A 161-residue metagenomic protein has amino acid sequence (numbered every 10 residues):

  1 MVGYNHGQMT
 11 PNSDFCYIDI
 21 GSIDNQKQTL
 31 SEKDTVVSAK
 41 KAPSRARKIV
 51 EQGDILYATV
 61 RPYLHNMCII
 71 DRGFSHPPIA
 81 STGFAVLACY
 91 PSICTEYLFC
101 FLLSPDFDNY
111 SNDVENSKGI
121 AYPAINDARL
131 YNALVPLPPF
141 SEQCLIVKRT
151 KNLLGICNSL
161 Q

Functional and structural regions predicted by a protein language model:
M1-N12, R149, L153: Conserved aromatic/hydrophobic "specificity hotspots" at molecular recognition or selectivity sites
M1-Q8, I18-Q52: Sequence-specific dsDNA recognition surfaces
G3-Y4, I69, D113, N152-S159: Conserved helix-loop functional segments at active or binding sites
F15, D54-L56: Beta-sheet entry/capping signal
I20, I69-R72, A80-F84, F101-L137: Glycine-anchored helix-breaking recognition loops at helix->coil/strand junctions
A46-K48, L56-L103, N126: A short beta-sheet element
N132-Q161: Amphipathic alpha-helical coiled-coil/heptad-repeat segments
